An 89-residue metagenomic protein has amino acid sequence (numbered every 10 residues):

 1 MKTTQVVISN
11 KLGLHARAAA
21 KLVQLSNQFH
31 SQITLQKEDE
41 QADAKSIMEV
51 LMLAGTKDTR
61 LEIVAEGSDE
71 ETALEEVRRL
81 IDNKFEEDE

Functional and structural regions predicted by a protein language model:
M1-Q5, R60: Intrinsic-disorder/low-complexity, polar/charged segments enriched in Ser/Thr/Lys/Arg/Asp/Glu/Gln
V7, K11-K57: Compact, glycine-rich, soluble single-domain proteins
T56-E89: C-terminal structural segments of small proteins and small subunits
